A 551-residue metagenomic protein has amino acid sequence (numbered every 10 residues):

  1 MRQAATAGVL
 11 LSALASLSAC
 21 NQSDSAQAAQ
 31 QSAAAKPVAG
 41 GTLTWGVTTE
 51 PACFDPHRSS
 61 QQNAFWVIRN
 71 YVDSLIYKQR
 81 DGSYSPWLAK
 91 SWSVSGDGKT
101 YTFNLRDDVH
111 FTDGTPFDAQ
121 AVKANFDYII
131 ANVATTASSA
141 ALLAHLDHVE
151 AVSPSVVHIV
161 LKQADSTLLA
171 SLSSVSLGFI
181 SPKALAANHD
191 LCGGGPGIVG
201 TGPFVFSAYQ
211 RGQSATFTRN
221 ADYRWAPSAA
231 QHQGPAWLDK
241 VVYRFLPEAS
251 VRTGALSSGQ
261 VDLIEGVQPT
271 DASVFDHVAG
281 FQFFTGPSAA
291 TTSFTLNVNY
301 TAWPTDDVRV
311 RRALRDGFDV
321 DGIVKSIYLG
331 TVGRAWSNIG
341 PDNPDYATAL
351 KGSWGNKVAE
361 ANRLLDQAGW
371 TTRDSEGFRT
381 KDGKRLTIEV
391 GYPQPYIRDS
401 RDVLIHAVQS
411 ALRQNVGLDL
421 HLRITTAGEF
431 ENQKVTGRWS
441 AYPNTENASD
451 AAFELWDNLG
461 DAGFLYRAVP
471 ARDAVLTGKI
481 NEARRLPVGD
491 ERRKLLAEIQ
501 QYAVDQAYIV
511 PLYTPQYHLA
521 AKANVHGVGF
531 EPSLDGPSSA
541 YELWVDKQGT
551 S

Functional and structural regions predicted by a protein language model:
Q22, Q210-A215, P287, T292 (+5 more regions): Detector for C-terminal structural segments
A34, T48-I68, L88-K90, T115 (+5 more regions): A structural "hinge/loop" feature
T44, D118-D127, V156-V160, G202-P203 (+6 more regions): Alpha-helical secondary-structure segments
G46-G96, D127, V199: N-terminal lobe/hinge region of extracytoplasmic solute-binding protein
S83, S173-A236, K240-V242, S250 (+2 more regions): Gly/Pro-rich hinge or "lid" segments in bacterial periplasmic/extracellular proteins
K90-T135, V152, H158-V160, P304-D306: Aromatic- and charge-enriched surface segment that lines or borders ligand/interaction sites
N104, S139-A186, P203-Q210: Surface-exposed binding/hinge segments that line and control ligand-binding clefts or catalytic entry sites
G195, Y223-V274, A289, G417-H421 (+1 more regions): Ligand-site clamp/hinge motif
